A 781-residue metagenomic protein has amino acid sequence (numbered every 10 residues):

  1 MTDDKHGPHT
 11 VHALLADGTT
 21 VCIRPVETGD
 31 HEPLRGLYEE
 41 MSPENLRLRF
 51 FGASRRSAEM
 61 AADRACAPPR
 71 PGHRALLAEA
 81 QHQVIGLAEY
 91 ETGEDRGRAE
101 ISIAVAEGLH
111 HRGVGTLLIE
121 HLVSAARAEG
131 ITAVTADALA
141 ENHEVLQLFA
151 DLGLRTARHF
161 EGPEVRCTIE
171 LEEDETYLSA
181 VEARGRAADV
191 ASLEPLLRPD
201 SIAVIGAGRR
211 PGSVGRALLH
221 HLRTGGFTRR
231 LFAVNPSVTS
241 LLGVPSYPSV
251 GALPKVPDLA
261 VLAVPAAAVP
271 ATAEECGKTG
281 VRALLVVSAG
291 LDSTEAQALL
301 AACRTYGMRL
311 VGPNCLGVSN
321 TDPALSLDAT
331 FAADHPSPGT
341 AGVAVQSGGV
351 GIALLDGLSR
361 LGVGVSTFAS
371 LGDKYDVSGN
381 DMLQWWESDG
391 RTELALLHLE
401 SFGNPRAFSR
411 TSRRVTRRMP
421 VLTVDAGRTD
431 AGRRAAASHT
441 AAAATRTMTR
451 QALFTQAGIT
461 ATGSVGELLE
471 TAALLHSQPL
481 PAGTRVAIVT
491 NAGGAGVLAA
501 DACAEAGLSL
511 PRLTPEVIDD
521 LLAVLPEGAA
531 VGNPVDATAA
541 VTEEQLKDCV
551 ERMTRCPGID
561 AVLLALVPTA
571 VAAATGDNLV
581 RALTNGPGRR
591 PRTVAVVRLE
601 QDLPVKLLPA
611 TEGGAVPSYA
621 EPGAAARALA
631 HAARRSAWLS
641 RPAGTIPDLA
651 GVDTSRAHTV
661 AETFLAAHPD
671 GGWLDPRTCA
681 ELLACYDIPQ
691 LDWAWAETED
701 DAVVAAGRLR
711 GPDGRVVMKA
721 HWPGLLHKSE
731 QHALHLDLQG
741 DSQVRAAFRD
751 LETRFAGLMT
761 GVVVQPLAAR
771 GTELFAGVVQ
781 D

Functional and structural regions predicted by a protein language model:
M1-P195, P199: Long, contiguous binding/interaction regions
E172-D781: Catalytic-core regions of core metabolic enzymes, especially those transforming organic acids/acyl-group intermediates
